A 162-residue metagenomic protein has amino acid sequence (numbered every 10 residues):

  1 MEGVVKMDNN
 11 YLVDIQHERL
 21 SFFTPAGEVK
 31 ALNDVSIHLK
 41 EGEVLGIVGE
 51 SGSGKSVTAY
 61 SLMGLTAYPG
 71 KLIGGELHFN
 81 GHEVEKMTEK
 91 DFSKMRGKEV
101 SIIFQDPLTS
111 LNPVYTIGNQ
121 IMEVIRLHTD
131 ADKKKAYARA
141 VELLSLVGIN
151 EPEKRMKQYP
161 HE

Functional and structural regions predicted by a protein language model:
M1-E162: ABC transporter nucleotide-binding domains
